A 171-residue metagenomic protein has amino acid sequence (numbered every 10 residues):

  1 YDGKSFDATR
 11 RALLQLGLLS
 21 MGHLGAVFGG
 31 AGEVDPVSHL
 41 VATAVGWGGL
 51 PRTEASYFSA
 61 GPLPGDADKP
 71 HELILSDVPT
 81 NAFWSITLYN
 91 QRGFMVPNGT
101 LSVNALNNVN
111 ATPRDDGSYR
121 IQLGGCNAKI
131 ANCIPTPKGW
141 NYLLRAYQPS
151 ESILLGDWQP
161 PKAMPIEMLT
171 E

Functional and structural regions predicted by a protein language model:
Y1-E171: A compositional/structural signature for long, glycine/proline-rich flexible linkers and loops on extracytoplasmic
